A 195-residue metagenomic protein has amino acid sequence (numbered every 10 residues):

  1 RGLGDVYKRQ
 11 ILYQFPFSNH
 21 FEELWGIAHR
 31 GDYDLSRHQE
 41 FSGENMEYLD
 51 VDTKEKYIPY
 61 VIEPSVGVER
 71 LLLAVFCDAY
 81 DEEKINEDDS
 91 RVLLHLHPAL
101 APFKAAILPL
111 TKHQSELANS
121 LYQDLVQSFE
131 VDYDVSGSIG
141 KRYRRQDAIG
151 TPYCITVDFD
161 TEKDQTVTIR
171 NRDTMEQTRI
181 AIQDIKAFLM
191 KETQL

Functional and structural regions predicted by a protein language model:
R1-L195: NTP/phosphate- and nucleic-acid-binding module
